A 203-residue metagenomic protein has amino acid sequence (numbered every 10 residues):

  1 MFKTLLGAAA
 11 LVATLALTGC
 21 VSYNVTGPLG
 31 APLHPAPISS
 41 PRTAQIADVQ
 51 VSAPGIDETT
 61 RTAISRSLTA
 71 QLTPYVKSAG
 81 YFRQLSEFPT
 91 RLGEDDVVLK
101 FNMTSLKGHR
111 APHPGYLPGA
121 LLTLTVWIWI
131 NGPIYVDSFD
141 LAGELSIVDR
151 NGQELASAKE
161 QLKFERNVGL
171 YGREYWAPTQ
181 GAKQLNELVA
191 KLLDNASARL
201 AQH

Functional and structural regions predicted by a protein language model:
M1-A9: Bacterial N-terminal signal peptides that target proteins for export
T14-L17: Bacterial Sec-type N-terminal signal peptides, specifically the leucine/valine-rich hydrophobic h-region
C20-Y81, P89-R91, Q161, G172-E174 (+1 more regions): A structural "domain/chain start" motif
V21-S22, R110, A156-A158: A composition-biased, non-transmembrane "mature-region" signal
A47-P54, N102-T104, V148, K163-E165: A structural detector for beta-sheet-dominated domains
G93-Q153: Surface-exposed short loop/turn segments
I128-A142, V148-A198: Short secondary-structure boundary motifs at beta->alpha junctions and helix caps
